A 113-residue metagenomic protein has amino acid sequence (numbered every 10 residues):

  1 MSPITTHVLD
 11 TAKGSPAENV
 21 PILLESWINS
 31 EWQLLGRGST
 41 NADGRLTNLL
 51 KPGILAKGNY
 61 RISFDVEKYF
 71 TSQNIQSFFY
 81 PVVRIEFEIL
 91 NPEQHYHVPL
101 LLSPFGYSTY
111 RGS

Functional and structural regions predicted by a protein language model:
S2-E86, H97-P99: Beta-strand-dominated extracellular/periplasmic modules and repeats in secreted or surface-exposed proteins
I89-N91: Interdomain boundary/hinge segments at the C-termini of tandem beta-sandwich modules
E93-S113: Compositionally biased low-complexity segments at domain edges in trafficked proteins and select soluble regulators
